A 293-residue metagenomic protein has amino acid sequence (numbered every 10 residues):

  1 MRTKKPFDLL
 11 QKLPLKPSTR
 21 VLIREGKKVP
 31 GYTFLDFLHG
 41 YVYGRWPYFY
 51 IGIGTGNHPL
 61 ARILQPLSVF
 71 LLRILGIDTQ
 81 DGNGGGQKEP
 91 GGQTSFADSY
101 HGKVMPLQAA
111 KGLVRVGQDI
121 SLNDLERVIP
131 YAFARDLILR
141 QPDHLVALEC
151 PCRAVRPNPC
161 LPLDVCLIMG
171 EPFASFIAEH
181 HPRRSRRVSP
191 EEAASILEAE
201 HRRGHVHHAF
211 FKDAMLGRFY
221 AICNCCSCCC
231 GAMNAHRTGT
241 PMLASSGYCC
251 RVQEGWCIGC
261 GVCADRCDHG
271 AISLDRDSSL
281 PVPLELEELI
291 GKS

Functional and structural regions predicted by a protein language model:
M1-G204, H269, S273-S293: Iron-sulfur (Fe-S) cluster-binding modules
L148-P162, Y220-M233, G255-H269: Local cysteine-cluster metal-coordination motifs and their immediate loop/turn environment, predominantly Fe-S cluster
L167, A178-R184, V188-A209, C226-A232 (+4 more regions): Conserved adenosyl
A209-A221, R237-R266, G270-S293: Ferredoxin-like iron-sulfur electron-transfer modules
